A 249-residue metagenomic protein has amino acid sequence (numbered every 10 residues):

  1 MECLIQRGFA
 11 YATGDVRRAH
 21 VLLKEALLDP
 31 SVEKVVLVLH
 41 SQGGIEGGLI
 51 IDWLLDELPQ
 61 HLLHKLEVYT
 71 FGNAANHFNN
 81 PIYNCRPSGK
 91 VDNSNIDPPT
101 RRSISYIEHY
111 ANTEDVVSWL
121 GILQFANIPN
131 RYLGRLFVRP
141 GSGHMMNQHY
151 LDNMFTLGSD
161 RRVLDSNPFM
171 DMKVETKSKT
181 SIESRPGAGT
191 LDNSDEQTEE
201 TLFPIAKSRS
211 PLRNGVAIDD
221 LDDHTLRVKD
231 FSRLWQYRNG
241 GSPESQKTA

Functional and structural regions predicted by a protein language model:
M1-C3, P59, L151-D152, T156: General structural signal for secondary-structure boundaries
M1-E33, T180, S184, A188 (+2 more regions): Active-site catalytic motif of lipid deacylating hydrolases and related acyltransferases
D15-N127: Serine-dependent carboxylesterase/thioesterase catalytic core of lipase-like alpha/beta-hydrolase/SGNH enzymes
E33-L37, L66, D115, I128 (+5 more regions): N-terminal hydrophobic or amphipathic segments with adjacent small-residue motifs that include Sec signal peptides
G48, T248-A249: Long cytosolic C-terminal regulatory regions of eukaryotic multi-pass membrane proteins
L120-T201: A conserved mid-domain beta-alpha-beta active-site/ligand-binding segment of alpha/beta enzyme cores
